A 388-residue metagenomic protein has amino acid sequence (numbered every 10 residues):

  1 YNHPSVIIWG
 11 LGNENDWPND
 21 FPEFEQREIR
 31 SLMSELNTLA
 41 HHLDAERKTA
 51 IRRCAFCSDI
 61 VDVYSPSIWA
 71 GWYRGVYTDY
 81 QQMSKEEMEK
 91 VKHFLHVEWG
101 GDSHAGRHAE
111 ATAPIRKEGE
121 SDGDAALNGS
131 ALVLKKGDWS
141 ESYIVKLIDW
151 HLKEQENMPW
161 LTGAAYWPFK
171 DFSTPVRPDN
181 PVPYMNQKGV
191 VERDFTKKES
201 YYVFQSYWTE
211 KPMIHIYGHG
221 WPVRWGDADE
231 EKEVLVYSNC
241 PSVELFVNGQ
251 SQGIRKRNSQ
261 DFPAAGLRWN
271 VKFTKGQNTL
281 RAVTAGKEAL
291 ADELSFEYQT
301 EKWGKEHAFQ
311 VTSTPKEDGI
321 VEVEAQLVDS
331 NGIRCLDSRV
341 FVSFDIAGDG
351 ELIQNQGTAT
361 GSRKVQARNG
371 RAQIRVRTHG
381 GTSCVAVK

Functional and structural regions predicted by a protein language model:
Y1-F204, K211-W225, E230, N258: Substrate-binding/catalytic cleft of secreted carbohydrate-active enzymes, primarily glycoside hydrolases
G12, R52, P66-S67, V97 (+9 more regions): Generic beta-strand/beta-sheet core signal
G163-S173, P178-E306, I333-C335, F341: Catalytic cores of secreted or luminal carbohydrate-active enzymes
V223-D229, T314-V321: Short, solvent-exposed loop/linker segments at the N-terminal edge of repeated beta-sheet extracellular domains
V234-S238, T312, G319-C335, V342 (+1 more regions): Beta-strand-rich structural segments
R255-R257, G304-A308, S343-T360: Short aromatic-acidic-glycine turn motif
L267-T274, R363-G380: Short, hydrophobic beta-strand segments
G276-L280, V321, G381-V385: Exposed beta-strand face motif in extracellular beta-rich ectodomains
